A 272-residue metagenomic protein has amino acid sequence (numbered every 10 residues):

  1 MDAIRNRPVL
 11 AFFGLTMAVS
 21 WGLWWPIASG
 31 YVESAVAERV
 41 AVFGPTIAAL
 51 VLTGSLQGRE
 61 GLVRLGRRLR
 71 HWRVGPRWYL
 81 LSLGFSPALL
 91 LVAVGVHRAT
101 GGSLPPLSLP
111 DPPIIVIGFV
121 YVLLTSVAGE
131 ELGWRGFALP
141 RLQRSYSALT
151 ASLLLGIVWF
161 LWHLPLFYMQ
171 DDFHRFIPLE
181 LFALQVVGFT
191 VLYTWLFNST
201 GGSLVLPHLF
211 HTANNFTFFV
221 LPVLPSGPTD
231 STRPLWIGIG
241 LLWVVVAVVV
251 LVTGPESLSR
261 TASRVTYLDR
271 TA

Functional and structural regions predicted by a protein language model:
M1-F13, W236: N-terminal membrane topogenic signal
D2-I4, W25-S82, G95-P110, L196-G202 (+1 more regions): Membrane-helix interface linkers and caps
P8-W21, V42-T46, L80-L90, L154-V158: Alpha-helical transmembrane segments
M17-W25, P87-G95, I157-L166, T212-L221: Aromatic-anchored segments of alpha-helical transmembrane domains
P105-V120, D171-A183, R233-L235: Juxtamembrane helix-entry segments on the extracytoplasmic side of multipass membrane proteins
G129-G156, Q170, N198-S203: Membrane-interface helix/loop boundary segments of multi-pass membrane proteins
V187-S199: Alpha-helical transmembrane segments in multipass membrane proteins, preferentially the mid-helix core
G202-A272: C-terminal membrane module of polytopic membrane proteins
